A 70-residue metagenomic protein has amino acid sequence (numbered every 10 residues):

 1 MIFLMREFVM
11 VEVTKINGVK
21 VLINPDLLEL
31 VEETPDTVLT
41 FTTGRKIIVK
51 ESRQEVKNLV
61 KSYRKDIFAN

Functional and structural regions predicted by a protein language model:
M1-L22, D26-N70: Eukaryotic intrinsically disordered, low-complexity regulatory linkers and tails enriched in Ser/Thr/Pro
